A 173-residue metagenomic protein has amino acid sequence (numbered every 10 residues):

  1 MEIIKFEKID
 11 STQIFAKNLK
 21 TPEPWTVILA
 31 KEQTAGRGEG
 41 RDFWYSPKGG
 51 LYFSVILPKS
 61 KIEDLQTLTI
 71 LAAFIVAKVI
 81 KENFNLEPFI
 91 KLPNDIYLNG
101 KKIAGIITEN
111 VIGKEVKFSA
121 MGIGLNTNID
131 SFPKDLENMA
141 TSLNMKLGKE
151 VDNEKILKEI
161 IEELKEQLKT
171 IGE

Functional and structural regions predicted by a protein language model:
M1-E82, L86, E150-V151: N-terminal lobe of the biotin/lipoate ligase/transferase fold
I3, V27, L92, G113 (+1 more regions): Active-site proximal loop and beta-alpha junction motif in alpha/beta enzyme cores
K20, S60-E63, T67-P88, L98-E173: Long, positively charged amphipathic alpha-helical accessory segments at protein N-termini or as interdomain linkers
